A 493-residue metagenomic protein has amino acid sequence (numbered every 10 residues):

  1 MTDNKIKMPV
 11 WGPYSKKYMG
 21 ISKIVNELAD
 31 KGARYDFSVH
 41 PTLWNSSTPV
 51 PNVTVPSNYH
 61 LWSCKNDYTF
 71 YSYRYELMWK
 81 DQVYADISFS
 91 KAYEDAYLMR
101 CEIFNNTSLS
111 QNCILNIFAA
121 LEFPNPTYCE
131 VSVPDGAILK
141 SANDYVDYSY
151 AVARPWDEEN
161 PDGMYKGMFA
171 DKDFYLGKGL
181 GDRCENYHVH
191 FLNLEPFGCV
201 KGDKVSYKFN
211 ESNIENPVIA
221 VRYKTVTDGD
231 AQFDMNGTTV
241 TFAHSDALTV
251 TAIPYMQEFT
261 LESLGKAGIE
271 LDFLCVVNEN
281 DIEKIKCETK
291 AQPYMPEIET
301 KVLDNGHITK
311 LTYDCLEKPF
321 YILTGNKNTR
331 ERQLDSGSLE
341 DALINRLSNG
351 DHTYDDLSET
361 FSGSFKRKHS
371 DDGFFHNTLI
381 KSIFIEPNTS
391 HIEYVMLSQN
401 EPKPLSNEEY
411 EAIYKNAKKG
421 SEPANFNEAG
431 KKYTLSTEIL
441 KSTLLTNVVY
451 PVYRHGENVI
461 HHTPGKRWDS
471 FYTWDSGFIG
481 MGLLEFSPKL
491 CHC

Functional and structural regions predicted by a protein language model:
M1-K432: Terminal accessory carbohydrate-recognition/targeting modules of carbohydrate-active enzymes
P423-C493: Substrate-binding groove/exosite segments of carbohydrate-active enzymes
